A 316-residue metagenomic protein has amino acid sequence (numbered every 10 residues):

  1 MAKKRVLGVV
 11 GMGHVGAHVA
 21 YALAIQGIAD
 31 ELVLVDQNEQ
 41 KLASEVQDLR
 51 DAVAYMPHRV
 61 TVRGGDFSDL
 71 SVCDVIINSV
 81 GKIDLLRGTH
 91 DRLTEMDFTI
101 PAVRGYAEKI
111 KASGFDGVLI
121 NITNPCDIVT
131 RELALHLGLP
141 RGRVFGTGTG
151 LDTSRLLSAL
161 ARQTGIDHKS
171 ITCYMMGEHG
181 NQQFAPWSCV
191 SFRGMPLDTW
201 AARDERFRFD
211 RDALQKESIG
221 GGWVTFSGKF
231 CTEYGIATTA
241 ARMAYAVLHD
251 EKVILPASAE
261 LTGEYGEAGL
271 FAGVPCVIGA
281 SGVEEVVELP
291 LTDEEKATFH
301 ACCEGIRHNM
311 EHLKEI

Functional and structural regions predicted by a protein language model:
G8-V9, L34: Hydrophobic Val/Ile/Leu positions in short beta-strands of Rossmann-like dinucleotide-binding domains
M12-G13: Glycine-rich Rossmann-fold phosphate-binding loop(s) that bind the pyrophosphate of adenine dinucleotide cofactors
G16-A17: N-terminal Rossmann-fold NAD(P) dinucleotide-binding loop
I25-E31, G138-R141: Conserved S-adenosyl-L-methionine
Q37-D74, R307-I316: Conserved N-terminal Rossmann-fold NAD(P) cofactor-binding segment
V53-V75, S79-H90, F98-G114: A structured beta-alpha segment of the ubiquitous adenosine-cofactor-binding alpha/beta core
H90-L157: Rossmann-like NAD(P)(H) cofactor-binding subdomain of soluble oxidoreductases
H136-R143, D152-I316: C-terminal substrate-binding/catalytic lobe of Rossmann-fold NAD(P)-dependent dehydrogenases
